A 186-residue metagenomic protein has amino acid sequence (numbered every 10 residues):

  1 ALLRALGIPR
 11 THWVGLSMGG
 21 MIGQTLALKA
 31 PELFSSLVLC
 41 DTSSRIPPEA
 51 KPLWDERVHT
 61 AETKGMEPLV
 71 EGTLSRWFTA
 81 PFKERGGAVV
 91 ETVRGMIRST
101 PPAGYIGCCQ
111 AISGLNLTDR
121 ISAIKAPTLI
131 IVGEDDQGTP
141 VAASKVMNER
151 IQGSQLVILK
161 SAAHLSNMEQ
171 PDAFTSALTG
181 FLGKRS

Functional and structural regions predicted by a protein language model:
A1-L3: Alpha/beta-hydrolase active-site loop
A5-P48: Conserved hydrolase catalytic core segment
R45-L53, T63-A123: Conserved alpha/beta-hydrolase catalytic His-Asp/Glu region
P101, P140-A143, Q170: Active-site helix-initiating loop/hinge in glycosyltransferases
I124, I130-V132: Short beta-strand/loop motif that positions the catalytic acidic residue of the alpha/beta-hydrolase fold
A126, P140-E149: Short alpha-helix in the alpha/beta-hydrolase fold that links the catalytic acid
E134-T139: Acidic catalytic loop of the alpha/beta-hydrolase fold
S154-S186: Catalytic active-site module of serine/aspartate enzymes centered on a nucleophile-bearing elbow/loop
